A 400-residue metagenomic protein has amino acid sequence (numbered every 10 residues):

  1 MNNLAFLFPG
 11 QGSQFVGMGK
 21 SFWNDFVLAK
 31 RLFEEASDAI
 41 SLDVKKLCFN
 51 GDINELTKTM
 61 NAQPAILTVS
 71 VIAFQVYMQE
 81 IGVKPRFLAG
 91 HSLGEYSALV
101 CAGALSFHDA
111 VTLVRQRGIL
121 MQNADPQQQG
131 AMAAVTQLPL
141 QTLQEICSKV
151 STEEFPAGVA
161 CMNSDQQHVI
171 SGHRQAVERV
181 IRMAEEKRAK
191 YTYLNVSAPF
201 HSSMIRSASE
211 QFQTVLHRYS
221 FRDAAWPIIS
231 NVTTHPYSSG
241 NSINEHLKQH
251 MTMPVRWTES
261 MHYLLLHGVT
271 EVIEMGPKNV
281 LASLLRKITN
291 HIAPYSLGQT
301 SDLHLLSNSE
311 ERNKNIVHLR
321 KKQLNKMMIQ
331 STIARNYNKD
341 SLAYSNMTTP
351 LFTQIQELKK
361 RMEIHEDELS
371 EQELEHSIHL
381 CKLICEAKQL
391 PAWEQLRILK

Functional and structural regions predicted by a protein language model:
M1-P9, M362-K400: Short, low-complexity connector segments at domain boundaries
N2-E145, V272-L284, N290-T300, S370 (+2 more regions): FabD-like malonyl-/acyl-CoA
N3, Y77-M78, E185-R188, E259-L266: Short, hydrophobic/aliphatic alpha-helical segments
Q11-S13, I40-L42, Q79, A102-M251: Alpha/beta catalytic cores of group-transfer enzymes, especially the acyltransferase/condensing modules of polyketide
M18, L28-L32, I66-V69, A73 (+17 more regions): General structural feature for long, well-ordered alpha-helical segments within catalytic domains of soluble enzymes
S21, L47, I146, V215 (+4 more regions): Residues that form generic nucleotide/phosphate-binding pockets
Y191-S283, E311-Q354, L358-R361, A387-L399: Acyltransferase
P294-V317: Short, flexible loop segments at boundaries between secondary-structure elements
